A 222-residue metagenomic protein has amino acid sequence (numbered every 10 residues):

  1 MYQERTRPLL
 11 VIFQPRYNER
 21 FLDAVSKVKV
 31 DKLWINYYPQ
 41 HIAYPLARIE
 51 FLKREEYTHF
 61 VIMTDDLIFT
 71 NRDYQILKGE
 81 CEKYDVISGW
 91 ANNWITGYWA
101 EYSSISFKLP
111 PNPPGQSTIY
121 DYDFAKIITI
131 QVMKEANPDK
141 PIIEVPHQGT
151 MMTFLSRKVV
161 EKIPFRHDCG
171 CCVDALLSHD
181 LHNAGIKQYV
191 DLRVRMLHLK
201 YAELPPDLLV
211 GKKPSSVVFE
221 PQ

Functional and structural regions predicted by a protein language model:
M1-I35: N-proximal low-complexity "stem/linker" segments adjacent to membrane-targeting elements
D23-A24, L46-A47, D73-L77: A short acidic, amphipathic alpha-helical/loop segment
Y38-Y44, C171: A short, glycine-/small-residue-rich helix N-cap motif at loop->alpha-helix starts within glycosyltransferase
P45-H59: Active-site nucleotide-sugar/metal-binding loop of Leloir-type enzymes
E56-Y57, K83-V86, I186: Short, high-confidence coil segments that cap the C-terminus of an alpha-helix and link into the following beta-strand
Y57-I68: Short beta-strand-to-loop acidic/aromatic patch adjacent to the donor-nucleotide binding site
T70-H167: Conserved catalytic core of nucleotide-sugar-dependent glycosyltransferases
H147-Q148, R157-K158, K162-Q222: C-terminal catalytic/acceptor-binding lobe
